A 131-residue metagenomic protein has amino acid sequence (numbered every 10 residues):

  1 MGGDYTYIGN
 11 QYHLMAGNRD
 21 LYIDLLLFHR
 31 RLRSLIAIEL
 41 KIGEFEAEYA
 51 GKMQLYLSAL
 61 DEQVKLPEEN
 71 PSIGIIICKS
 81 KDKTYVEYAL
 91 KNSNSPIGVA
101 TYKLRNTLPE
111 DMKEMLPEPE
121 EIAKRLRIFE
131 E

Functional and structural regions predicted by a protein language model:
M1-E131: Charged, terminal alpha-helix-loop-beta segments that serve as non-catalytic nucleic-acid engagement and/or assembly
